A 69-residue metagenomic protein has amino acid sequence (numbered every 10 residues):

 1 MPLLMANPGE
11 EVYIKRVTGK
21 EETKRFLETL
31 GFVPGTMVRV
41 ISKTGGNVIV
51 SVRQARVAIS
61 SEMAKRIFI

Functional and structural regions predicted by a protein language model:
M1-I69: Compact, glycine-rich, soluble single-domain proteins
